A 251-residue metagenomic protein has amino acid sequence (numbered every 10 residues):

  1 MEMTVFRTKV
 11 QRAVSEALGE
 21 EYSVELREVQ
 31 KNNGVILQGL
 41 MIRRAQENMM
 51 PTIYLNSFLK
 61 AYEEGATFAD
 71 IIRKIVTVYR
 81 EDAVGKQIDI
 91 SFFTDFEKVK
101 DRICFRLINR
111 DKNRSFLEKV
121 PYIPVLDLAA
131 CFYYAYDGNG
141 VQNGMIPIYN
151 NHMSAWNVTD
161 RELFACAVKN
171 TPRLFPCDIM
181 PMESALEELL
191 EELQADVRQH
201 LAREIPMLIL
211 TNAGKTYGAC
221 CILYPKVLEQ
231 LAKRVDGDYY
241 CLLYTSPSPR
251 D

Functional and structural regions predicted by a protein language model:
M1-E63: N-terminal ordered "arm"
V10-L18, Y22, I75, Y79 (+2 more regions): Hydrophobic, Leu/Ile/Phe/Ala-enriched alpha-helical segments that form helix-helix packing faces
V24, G237-C241: A short linear hydrophobic-aromatic micro-motif
L40, R44-M207: Charged, alpha-helical interface segments at or near domain boundaries
M207-K215: Short glycine-/aliphatic-rich beta-strand segments at the starts of folded cytosolic domains
T216-C220: Short, surface-exposed ligand-recognition loops at beta-strand->loop->(often short) alpha-helix junctions that present
C221-L231: Short amphipathic alpha-helix segments
Y244-P249: Conserved small/polar residues in nucleotide/adenosyl-binding loops
